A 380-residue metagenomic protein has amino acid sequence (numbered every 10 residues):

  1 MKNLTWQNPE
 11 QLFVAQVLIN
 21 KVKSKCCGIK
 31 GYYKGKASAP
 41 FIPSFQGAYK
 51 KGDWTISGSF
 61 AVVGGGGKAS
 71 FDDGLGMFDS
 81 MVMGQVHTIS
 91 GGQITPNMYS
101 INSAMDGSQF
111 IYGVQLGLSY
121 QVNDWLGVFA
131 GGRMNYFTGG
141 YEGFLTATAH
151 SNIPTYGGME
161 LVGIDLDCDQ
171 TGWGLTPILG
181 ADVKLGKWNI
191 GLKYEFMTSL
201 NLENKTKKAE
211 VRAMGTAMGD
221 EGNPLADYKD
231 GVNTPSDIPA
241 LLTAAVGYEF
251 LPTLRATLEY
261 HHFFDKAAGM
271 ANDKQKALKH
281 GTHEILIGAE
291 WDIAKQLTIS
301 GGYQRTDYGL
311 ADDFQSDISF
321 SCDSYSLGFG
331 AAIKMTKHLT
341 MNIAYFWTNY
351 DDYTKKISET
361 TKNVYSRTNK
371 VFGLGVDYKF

Functional and structural regions predicted by a protein language model:
M1-L18: Transmembrane beta-strand segments of Gram-negative outer membrane beta-barrel proteins
T5-Q7, A39-I42, Q46-F380: Outer-membrane beta-barrel porins/channels
L18-S38: Surface-exposed strand-loop-strand hairpins of Gram-negative outer-membrane beta-barrel proteins
